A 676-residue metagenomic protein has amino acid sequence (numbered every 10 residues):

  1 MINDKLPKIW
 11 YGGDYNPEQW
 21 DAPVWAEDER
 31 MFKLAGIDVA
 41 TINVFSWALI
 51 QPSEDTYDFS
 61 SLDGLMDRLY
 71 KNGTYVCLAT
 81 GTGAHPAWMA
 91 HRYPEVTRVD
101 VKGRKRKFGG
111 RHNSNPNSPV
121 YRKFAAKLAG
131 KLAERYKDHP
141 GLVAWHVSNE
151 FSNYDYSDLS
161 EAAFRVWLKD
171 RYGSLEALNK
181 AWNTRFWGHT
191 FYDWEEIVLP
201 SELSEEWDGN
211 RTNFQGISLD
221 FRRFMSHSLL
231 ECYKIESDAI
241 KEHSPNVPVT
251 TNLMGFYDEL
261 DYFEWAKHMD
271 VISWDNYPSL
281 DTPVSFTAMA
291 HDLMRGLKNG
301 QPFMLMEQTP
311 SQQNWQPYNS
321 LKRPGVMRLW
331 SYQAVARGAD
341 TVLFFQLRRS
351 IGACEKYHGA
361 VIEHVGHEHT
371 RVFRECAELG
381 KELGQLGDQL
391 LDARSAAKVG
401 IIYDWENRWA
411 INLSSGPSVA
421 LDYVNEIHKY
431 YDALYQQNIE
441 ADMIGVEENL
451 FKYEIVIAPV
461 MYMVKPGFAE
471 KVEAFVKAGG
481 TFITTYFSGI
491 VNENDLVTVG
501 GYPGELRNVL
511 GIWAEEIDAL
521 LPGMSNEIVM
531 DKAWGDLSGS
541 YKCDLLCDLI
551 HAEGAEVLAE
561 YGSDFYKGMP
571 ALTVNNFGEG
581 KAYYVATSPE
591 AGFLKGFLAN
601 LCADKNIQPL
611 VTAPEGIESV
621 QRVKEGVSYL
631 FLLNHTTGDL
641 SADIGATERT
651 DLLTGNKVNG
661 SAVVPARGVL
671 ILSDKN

Functional and structural regions predicted by a protein language model:
M1-T41, P52, D67-K71, Y75 (+1 more regions): N-terminal carbohydrate-binding accessory modules
P7-I9, G36-D38, Y70-V76, D138-V143 (+6 more regions): Short, well-ordered coil/turn segments that N-cap beta-strands
Y11-A22, F45-S60, K107-A126, S148-D155 (+6 more regions): The substrate-binding groove and active-site-proximal loops of carbohydrate-active enzymes, especially glycoside
G13, F32, A40, L69 (+8 more regions): Conserved, mostly hydrophobic/aromatic
Q19-L34, A125-K131, L253-W265, R323-S331: Short, acidic/polar
E27-K33, T41-R106, A133, I235-H243 (+1 more regions): Aromatic-lined substrate-binding rim segments of carbohydrate-active enzymes
K102-V271, D275-M289: Polysaccharide-binding and catalytic clefts of secreted carbohydrate-active enzymes
I197-P200, N246, G255, A266 (+1 more regions): Carbohydrate-binding surfaces of carbohydrate-active enzymes
